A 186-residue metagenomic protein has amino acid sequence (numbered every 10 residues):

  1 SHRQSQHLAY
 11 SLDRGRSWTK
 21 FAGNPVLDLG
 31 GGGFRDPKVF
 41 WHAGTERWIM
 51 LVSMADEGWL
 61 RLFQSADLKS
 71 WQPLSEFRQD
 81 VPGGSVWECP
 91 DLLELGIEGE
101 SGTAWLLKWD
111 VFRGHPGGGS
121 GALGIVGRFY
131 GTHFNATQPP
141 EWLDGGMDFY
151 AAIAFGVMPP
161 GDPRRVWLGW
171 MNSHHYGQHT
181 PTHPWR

Functional and structural regions predicted by a protein language model:
S1-P37, W41-C89, E94-G145, P159-R164 (+1 more regions): Beta-rich carbohydrate-recognition and catalytic domains
G146-V157: Catalytic and ligand-binding motifs that coordinate phosphates/metal ions in nucleic-acid-processing enzymes
